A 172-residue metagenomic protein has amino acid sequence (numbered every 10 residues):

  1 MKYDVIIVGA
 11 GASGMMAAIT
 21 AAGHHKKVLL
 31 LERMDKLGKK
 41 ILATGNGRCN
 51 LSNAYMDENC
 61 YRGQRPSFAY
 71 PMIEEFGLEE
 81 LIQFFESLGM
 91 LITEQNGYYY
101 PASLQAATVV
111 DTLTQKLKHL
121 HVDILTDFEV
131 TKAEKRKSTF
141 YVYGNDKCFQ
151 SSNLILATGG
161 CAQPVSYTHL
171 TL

Functional and structural regions predicted by a protein language model:
V5-L29: N-terminal Rossmann-like FAD-binding beta1-loop-alpha1 element of flavoenzymes
I7, G11-S13, K36, G160-A162: Residue-level detector of alpha-helix initiation sites
V8, A43, L156-A157: Redox-cofactor binding/interface segments in oxidoreductases and associated redox assembly factors
G23-I41: Glycine-rich FAD pyrophosphate-binding loop
R48-T93: Glycine-rich active-site loop/strand segments that organize a redox cofactor
Y70-G77, N96-T114, Q163-V165: Short beta-strand to alpha-helix junction loop
H119-L170: Predominantly flavin-linked oxidoreductase catalytic cores and closely associated redox partners
